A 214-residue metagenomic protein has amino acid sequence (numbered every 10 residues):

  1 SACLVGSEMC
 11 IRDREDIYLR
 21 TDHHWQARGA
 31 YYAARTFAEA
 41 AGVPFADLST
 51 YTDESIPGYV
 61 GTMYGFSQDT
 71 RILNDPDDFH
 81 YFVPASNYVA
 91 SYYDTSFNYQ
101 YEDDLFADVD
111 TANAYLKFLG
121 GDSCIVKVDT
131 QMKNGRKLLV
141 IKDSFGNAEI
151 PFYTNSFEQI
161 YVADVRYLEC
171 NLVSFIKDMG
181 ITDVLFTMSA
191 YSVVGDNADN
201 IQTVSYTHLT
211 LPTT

Functional and structural regions predicted by a protein language model:
S1-I11, H208-T214: Single conserved hydrophobic/aromatic residue that forms the stacking wall/gate of nucleotide- or nucleobase-binding
R12-I17, M132: Short glycine/proline-rich turn/loop motifs
I17-G29, G180-S192: A polyampholytic, Gly/Pro-enriched intrinsically disordered region
L19-L48: Histidine-centered active-site loop/cap adjacent to the catalytic His in serine esterases/O-acetyl transfer systems
E39-K133: Secreted/periplasmic serine-hydrolase-like ester/acetyl group-modifying domain
G135-T182, T187: C-terminal soluble interaction/assembly domains
A148, T182-T203: Oxyanion-hole/transition-state-stabilizing segment in secreted/luminal serine hydrolases and related acyltransferases
I160, A198-L209: A short, gly/pro- and small-residue-rich
